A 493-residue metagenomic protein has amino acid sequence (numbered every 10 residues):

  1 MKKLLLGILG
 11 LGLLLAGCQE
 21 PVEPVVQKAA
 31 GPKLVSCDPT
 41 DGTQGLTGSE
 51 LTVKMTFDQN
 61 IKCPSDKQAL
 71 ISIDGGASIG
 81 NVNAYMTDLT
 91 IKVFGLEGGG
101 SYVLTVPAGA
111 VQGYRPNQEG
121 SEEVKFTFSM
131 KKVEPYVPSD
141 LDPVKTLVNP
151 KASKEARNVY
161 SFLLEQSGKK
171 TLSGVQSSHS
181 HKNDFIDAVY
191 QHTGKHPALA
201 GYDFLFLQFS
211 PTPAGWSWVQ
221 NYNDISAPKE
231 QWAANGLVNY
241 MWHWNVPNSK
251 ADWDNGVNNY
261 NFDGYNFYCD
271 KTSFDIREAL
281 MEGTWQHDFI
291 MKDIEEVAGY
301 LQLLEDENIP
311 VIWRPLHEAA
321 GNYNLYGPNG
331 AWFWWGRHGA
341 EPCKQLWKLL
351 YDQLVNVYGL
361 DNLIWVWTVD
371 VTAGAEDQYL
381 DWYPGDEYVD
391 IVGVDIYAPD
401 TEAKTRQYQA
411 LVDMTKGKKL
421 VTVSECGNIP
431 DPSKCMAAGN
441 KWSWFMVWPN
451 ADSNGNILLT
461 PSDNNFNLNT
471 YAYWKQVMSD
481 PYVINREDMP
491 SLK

Functional and structural regions predicted by a protein language model:
L14-G17: C-terminal motif of bacterial Sec signal peptides marking the signal peptidase cleavage site
P24-T43, A108-P135: Acidic, Ser/Thr/Gly/Pro-rich low-complexity segments and short DxT(G/T)-type signature motifs
S49-V82, G109-Q112: Short, surface-exposed alpha-helix to beta-strand junction/turn motifs within ectodomains of secreted and cell-envelope
K132-L205, F209-W218, S433-K434, D488-K493: N-terminal module-boundary/linker segments of secreted carbohydrate-active enzymes
T171-S177, K419-K493: Substrate-binding cleft of secreted/luminal carbohydrate-active enzymes
V175-Q176, R314-L316, W347-D377, K419-N428: Aromatic-lined carbohydrate-recognition surfaces of secreted/lumenal glycan-active proteins
Y202, Y379-T401, W448: Aromatic- and acid-rich polysaccharide-binding/catalytic face of secreted or lumenal carbohydrate-active enzymes
S210, A214-Y351, N356, L360: Substrate-binding cleft of extracellular glycoside hydrolase catalytic domains
